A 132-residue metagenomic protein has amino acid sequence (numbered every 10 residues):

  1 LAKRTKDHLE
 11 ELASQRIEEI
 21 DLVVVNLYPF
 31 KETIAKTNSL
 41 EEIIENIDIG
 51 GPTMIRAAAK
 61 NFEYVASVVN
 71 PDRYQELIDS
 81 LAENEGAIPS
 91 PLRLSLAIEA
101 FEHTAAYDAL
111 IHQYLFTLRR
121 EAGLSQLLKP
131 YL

Functional and structural regions predicted by a protein language model:
L1-D7, P71, A105-D108: Short intrinsically disordered, low-complexity coil segments enriched in acidic
L1-P29: Glycine-rich nucleotide/cofactor/substrate-binding loop typically near the N-terminus or early in the first domain
R4, L12, S39-E41, I88 (+1 more regions): Short, functionally important structural connectors and interaction interfaces within domains
L9-Q15, I43-N46, M54-R56, F101: A generic local secondary-structure boundary/capping motif
R16, I34, D48, T53 (+3 more regions): Solvent-exposed, flexible loop/coil residues
E18-I20, K60, P130-L132: A generic structural signal for short, non-catalytic loop/turn and secondary-structure boundary residues
L22-E45, I49-I88: A short, charged helix-loop
Y74-L132: Active-site loops and adjacent core secondary-structure elements that bind or stabilize anionic groups
